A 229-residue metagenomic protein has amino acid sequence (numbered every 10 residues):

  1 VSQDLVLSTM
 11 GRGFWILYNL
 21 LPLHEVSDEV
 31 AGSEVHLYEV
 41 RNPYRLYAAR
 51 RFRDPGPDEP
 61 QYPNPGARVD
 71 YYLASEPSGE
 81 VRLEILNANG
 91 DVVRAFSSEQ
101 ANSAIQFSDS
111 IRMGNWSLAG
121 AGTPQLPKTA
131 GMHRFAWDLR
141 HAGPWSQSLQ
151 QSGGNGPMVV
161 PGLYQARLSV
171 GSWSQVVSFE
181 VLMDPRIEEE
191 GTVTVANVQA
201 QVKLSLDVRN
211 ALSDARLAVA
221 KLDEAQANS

Functional and structural regions predicted by a protein language model:
V1-E29, Y72-A74, E80: Repeat-solenoid scaffold signature
S27-S229: Extracytoplasmic/secretory ectodomains and luminal regions
